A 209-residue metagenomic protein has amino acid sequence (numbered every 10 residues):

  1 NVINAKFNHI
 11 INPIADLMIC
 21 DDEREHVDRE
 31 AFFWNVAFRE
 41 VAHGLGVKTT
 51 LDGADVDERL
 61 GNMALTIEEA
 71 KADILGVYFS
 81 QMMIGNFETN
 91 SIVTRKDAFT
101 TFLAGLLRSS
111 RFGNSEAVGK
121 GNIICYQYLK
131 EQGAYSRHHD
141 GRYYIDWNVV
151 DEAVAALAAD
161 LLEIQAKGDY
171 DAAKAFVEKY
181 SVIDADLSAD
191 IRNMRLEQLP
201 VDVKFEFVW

Functional and structural regions predicted by a protein language model:
N1-D57: Active-site-adjacent "gating/activation" loops or surface patches in catalytic cores
V27-A31, L65-E69, I92-K96, T100: Solvent-exposed, acidic/flexible segments
E40, L45-T49, G76, I191 (+2 more regions): Active-site proximal loops enriched in glycine and acidic residues that flank catalytic Cys/His/Asp and coordinate
V56-L65: Short beta-alpha connecting loops at secondary-structure transitions that line or flank enzyme active sites
L65-M82: An active-site-proximal "capping" alpha-helix that borders the catalytic cofactor pocket
E68-A70, A104-G113, A134-Y135, A185-R195 (+1 more regions): Short, charged low-complexity intrinsically disordered segments located at boundaries of structured domains
V77-K179: Long, well-structured alpha-helical subdomains associated with metal-dependent extracellular/ecto-lumenal hydrolases
A158-W209: Extended, compositionally biased alpha-helical segments that mediate assembly or anchoring
